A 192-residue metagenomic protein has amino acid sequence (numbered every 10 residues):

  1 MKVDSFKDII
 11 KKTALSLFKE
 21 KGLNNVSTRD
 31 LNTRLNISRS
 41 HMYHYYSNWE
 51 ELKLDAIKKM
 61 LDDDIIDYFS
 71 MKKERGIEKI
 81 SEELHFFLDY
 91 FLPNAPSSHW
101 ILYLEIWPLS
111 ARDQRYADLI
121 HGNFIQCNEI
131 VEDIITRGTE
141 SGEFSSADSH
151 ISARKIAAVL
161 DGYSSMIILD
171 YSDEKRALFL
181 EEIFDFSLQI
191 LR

Functional and structural regions predicted by a protein language model:
M1-S5: N-terminal intrinsically disordered/low-complexity leader segments
I9, T13, L17-E51, D55: Helix-turn-helix
N48, R112-Q114: Short loop-to-helix capping motifs
D55, Y68-S98, S152-I156, L180: Hydrophobic alpha-helical connector segments
K58-I65: Short, basic, alpha-helical segments at the C-terminal edge of helix-turn-helix-like DNA-binding modules
S70, S98-L104, Q114-E140: Amphipathic alpha-helical packing segments from all-alpha helical-bundle domains
F87-N94, L102-R112, F186-L191: Helix-loop "lid/cap" segments that line or gate small-molecule binding pockets
A117-H121, I125, T139-S187: Hydrophobic/aromatic-rich alpha-helical bundle segments in the mid-to-C-terminal region
